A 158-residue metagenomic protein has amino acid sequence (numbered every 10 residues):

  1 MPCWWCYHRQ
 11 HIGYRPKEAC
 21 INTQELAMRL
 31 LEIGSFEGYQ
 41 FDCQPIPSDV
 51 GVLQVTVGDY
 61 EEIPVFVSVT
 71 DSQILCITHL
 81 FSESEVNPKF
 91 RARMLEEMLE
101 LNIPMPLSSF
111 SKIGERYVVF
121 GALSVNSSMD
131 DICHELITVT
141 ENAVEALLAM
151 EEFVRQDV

Functional and structural regions predicted by a protein language model:
P2-P64, P104-M105, K112: Charge-rich, low-complexity N-terminal segments
N22-L26, V86-M94, D131, E135-T138 (+1 more regions): Short amphipathic alpha-helical segments
G51, I74, Y117-V118: Hydrophobic residues embedded in beta-strands of well-ordered beta-sheets
V55-A92: The feature represents the first ordered module of a protein
I77-R116: Short, internal acidic amphipathic alpha-helical interface segments that mediate docking to partner proteins
S109-T140: A short, solvent-exposed beta-edge/loop patch
N142-M150: Long, charge-dense
M150-V158: Short, highly charged C-terminal tails/helix-capping segments
